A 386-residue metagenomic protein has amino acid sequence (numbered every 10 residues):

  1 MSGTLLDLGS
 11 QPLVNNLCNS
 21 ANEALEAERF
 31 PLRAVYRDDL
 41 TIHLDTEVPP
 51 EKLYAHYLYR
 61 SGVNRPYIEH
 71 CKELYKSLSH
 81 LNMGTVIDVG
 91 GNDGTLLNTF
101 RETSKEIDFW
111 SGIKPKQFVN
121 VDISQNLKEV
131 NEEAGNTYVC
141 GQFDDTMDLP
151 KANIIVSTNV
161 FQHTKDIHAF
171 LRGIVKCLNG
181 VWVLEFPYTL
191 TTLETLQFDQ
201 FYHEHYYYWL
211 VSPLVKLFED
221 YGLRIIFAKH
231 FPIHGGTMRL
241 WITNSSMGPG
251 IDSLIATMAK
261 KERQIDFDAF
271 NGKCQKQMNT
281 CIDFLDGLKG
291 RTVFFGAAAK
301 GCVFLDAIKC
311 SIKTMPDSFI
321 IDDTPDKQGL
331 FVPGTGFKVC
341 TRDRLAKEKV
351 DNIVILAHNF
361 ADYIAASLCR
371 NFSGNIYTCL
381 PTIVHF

Functional and structural regions predicted by a protein language model:
M1-P66, K229: N-terminal juxtadomain amphipathic helix that follows a signal peptide/anchor or precedes a small N-terminal auxiliary
S77-L78, T99, L240-W241, S245-F386: Hydrophobic, well-ordered beta-alpha structural blocks that scaffold small-molecule cofactor pockets
M83-N92, T292-F295: Conserved class I S-adenosyl-L-methionine
D93-K114: Conserved SAM-binding loop of SAM-dependent methyltransferases across substrates and taxa, primarily the Class I
E133-D145: Conserved SAM-binding strand-loop segment of SAM-dependent methyltransferases
V156: A conserved beta-strand element that flanks and buttresses the S-adenosyl-L-methionine
H168-V183: A short glycine-rich, Lys/Arg-flanked "PGG" loop and its adjoining helix->strand segment in the class I
W182-Y207, V211-P213: Short, glycine-/aromatic-enriched active-site segment of Class I SAM-dependent methyltransferases
